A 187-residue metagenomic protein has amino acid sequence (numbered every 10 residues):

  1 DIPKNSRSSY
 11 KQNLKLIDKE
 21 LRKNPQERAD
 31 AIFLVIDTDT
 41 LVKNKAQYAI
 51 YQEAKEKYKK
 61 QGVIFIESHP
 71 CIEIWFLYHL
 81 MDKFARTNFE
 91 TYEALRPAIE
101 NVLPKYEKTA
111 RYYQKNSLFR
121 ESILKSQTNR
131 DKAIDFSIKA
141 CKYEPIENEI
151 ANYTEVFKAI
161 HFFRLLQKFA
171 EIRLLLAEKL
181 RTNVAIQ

Functional and structural regions predicted by a protein language model:
D1-R28: Acidic, glycine-rich catalytic loops of TOPRIM or P-loop NTPase phosphate-binding modules used across DNA replication
D18-Q187: C-terminal accessory helical subdomains adjacent to catalytic cores in phosphodiester- and nucleotide-handling enzymes
